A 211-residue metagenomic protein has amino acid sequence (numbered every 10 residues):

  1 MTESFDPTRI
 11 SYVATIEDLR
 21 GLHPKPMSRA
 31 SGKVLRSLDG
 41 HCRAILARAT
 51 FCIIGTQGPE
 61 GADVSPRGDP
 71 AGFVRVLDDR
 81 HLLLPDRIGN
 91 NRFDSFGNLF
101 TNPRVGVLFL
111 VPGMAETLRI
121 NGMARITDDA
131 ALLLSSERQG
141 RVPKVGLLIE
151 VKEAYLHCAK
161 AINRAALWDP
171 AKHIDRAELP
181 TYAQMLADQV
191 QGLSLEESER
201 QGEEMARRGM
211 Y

Functional and structural regions predicted by a protein language model:
M1-Y211: Binding-site signature for planar aromatic cofactors or substrates
